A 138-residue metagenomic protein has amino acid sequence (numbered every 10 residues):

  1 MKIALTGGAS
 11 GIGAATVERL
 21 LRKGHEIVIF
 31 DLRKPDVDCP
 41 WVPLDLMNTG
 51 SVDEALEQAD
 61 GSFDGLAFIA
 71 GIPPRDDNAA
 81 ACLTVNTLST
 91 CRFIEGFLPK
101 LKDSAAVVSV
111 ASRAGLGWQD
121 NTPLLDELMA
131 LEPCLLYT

Functional and structural regions predicted by a protein language model:
T6-E18: N-terminal Rossmann NAD(P)H-binding glycine-rich loop of SDR-like oxidoreductase domains
K23-D36: Conserved glycine-rich Rossmann-like NAD(P)H-binding loop of the short-chain dehydrogenase/reductase
D36-G50: Rossmann-fold cofactor-recognition segment
W41, C82-L83: A hydrophobic alpha-helix adjacent to the NAD(P)-binding/active-site core of NAD(P)-dependent oxidoreductases, strongly
A67-P74: Conserved NAD(P)H cofactor-binding loop of Rossmann-fold oxidoreductase domains
F93-L101: Hydrophobic positions on the long internal alpha-helix of Rossmann-like NAD(P)-dependent oxidoreductase domains
Y137-T138: Conserved small/polar residues in nucleotide/adenosyl-binding loops
